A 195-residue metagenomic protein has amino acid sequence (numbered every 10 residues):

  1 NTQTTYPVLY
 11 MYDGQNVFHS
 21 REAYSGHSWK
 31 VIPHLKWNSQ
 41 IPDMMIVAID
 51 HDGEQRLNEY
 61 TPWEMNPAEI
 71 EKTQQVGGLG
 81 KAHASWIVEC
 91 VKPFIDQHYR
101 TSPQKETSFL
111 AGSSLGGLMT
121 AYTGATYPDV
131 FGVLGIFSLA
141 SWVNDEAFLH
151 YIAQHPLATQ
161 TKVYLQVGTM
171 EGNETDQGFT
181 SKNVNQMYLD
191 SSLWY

Functional and structural regions predicted by a protein language model:
N1-Y195: Non-catalytic cap/lid and distal C-terminal segments of serine-dependent acyl enzymes
